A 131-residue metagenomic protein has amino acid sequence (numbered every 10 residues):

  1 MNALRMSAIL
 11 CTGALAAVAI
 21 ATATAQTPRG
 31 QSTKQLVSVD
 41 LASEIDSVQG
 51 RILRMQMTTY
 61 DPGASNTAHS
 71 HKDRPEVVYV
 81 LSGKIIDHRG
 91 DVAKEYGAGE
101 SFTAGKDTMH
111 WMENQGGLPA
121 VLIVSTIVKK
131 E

Functional and structural regions predicted by a protein language model:
N2-R54, E95, F102-T103: A short, N-terminal "cap"/entry segment at the start of jelly-roll beta-barrel domains of the cupin/DSBH fold
S43-E44, T58-P62, I86, G99-S101 (+1 more regions): Extracytoplasmic low-complexity repetitive segments enriched in small/polar residues
V48, H71-K72, Y79, Q115-P119: Extracellular/periplasmic catalytic domains that process cell-envelope and extracellular macromolecules
M55, P75, D107: Short coil/loop residues immediately preceding or within conserved phosphate-binding loops of NTP-utilizing enzyme
Y60, G90-D107: Short acidic-glycine-tyrosine-enriched beta hairpin
S65-T67, I86, S101-E113: Histidine-centered metal-chelating micro-motifs
H71-G90: Glycine- and acidic-residue-biased ligand/ion/polar-headgroup-sensing regions
D107-E131: Ligand-binding loop in jelly-roll beta-barrel domains
